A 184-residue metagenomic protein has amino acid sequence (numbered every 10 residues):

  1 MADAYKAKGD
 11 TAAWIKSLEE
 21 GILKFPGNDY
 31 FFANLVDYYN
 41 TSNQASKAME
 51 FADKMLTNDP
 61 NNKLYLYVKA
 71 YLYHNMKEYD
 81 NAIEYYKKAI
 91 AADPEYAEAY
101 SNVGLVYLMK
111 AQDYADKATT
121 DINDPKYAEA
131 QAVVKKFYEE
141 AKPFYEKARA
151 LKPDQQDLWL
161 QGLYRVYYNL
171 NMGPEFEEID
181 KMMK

Functional and structural regions predicted by a protein language model:
G21, K54-M55, K88-A89, A148: Canonical positions in the second alpha-helix
K24, N58, A92, L151-K152: Structural marker of alpha-solenoid helical repeat scaffolds
N28, N62, Y96, Q155-Q156: Residue-level recognition of tetratricopeptide repeat
F31, Y65, A99, L158-W159: TPR alpha-solenoid repeat register
M109-F144: Short coil/linker segments at helix-helix boundaries
